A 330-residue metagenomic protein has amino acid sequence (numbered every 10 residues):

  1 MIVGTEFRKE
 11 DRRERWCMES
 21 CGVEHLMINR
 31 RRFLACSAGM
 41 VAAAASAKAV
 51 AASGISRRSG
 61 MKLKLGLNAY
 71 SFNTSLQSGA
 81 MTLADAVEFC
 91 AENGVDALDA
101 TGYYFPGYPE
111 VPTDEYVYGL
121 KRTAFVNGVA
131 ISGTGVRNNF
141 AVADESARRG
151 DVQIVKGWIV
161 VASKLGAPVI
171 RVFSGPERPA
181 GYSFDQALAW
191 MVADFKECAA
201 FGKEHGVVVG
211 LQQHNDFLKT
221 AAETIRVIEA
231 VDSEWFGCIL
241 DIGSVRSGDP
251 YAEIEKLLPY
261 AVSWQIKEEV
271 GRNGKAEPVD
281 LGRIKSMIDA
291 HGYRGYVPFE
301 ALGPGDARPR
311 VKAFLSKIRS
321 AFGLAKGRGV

Functional and structural regions predicted by a protein language model:
M1-I28: N-terminal secretory signal peptides
E19-G66, S71-L76, A80-G94, L218-V330: Histidine-acidic metal/acid-base catalytic patches
S37-A44, A52-R57, V117-G237, R328-V330: Active-site acidic/histidine proton-transfer and metal-coordination neighborhood in alpha/beta enzyme cores
T74, Y104-Y108, F140-D144, R178-S183 (+2 more regions): A short acidic, helix-capping loop that chelates divalent metal ions and anchors anionic groups
D96-A97, A130, P168, V208 (+2 more regions): Residue-level detector of anion-binding/catalytic polar loops
D99, G133-G135, R171, Q265 (+1 more regions): Conserved beta-strand positions in the central sheet of alpha/beta enzyme cores
A100-G119, G175-R178: Glycine-rich, proline-tolerant flexible connector loops at the mouths of alpha/beta enzymes
P109-V117, E145-R148, R308-P309: Metal-dependent catalytic neighborhoods of phosphoester/phosphodiester hydrolases
